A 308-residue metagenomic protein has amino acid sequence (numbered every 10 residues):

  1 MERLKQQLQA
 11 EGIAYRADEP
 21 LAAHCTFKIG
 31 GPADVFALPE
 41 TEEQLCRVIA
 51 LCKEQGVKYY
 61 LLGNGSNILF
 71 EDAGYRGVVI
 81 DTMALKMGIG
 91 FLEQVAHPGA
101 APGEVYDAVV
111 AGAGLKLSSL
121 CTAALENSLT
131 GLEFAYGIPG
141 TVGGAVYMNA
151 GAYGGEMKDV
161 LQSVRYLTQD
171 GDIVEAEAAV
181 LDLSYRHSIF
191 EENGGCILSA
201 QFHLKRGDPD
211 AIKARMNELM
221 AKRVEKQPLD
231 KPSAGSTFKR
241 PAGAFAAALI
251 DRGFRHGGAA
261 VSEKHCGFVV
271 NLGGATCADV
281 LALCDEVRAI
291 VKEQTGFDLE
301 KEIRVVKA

Functional and structural regions predicted by a protein language model:
M1-V142: Anion-binding (especially nucleotide phosphate/pyrophosphate-binding) glycine-rich loop and adjoining beta-alpha core
R16-A17, A23-C25, I68, L167-A308: Phosphate/pyrophosphate- and phosphate-bearing ligand-binding catalytic cores of soluble enzymes
G30, A37-E42, L69-F91, Y147-E177 (+1 more regions): Structural signature of FAD isoalloxazine-binding scaffolds in flavoprotein oxidoreductases
Q55, L62-N64, V160, K231-P232 (+1 more regions): Short, basic and Ser/Thr-rich N-terminal targeting/leader segments
N67-I68, C121-A124, L132-Y136, N149-E156 (+3 more regions): A generic local secondary-structure boundary/capping motif
V79, E133, R165, I303-R304: Residues embedded in well-ordered beta-strands within globular domains across many folds
L117, C121, A135, P139 (+4 more regions): Hydrophobic, well-ordered secondary-structure segments
A124, V142, V146-A150, R165-T168 (+2 more regions): Short, well-ordered alpha-helical segments in soluble proteins
